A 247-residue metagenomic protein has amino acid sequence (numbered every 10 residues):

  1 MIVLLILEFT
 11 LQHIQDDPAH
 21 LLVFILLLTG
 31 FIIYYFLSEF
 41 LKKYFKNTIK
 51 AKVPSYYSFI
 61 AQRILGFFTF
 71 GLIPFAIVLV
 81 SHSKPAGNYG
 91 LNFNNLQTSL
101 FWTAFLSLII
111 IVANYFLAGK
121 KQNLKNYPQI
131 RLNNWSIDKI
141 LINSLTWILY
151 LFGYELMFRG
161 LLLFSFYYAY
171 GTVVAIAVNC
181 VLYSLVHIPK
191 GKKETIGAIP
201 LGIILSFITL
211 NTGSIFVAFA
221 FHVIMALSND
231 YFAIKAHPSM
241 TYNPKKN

Functional and structural regions predicted by a protein language model:
M1-L91, D230-N247: N-terminal, membrane-interfacial amphipathic/helix-forming hydrophobic leader that caps and precedes the first
L22, K50, P54-L65, D138 (+4 more regions): Membrane-interface starts of transmembrane alpha-helices
L26, I142-T146, Y150, L163 (+1 more regions): Alpha-helical transmembrane segments of MFS and MFS-like solute carriers/permeases
Y35, P74-H82, I110-A118, Y183 (+4 more regions): Structural signal for membrane-spanning alpha-helices in multi-pass inner-membrane proteins, emphasizing helix cores
N47-I60, V80-Y150, Y168, S239-N247: Juxtamembrane helix-loop-helix connectors linking adjacent transmembrane helices in multi-pass membrane enzymes
L72-V80, T146-L151, L156, S206-F219: Hydrophobic alpha-helical transmembrane segments in multi-pass integral membrane proteins
G119-L132, G153-V178, F207-S214: Membrane-interface helix/loop boundary segments of multi-pass membrane proteins
V173-V186, K192-N247: Functionally important transmembrane alpha-helices
